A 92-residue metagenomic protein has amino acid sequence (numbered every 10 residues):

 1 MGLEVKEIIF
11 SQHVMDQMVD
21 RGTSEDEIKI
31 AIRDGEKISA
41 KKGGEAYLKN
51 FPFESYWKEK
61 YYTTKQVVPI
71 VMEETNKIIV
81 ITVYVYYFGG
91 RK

Functional and structural regions predicted by a protein language model:
M1-K92: Ribonuclease/tRNase effector modules and their secretory precursors
